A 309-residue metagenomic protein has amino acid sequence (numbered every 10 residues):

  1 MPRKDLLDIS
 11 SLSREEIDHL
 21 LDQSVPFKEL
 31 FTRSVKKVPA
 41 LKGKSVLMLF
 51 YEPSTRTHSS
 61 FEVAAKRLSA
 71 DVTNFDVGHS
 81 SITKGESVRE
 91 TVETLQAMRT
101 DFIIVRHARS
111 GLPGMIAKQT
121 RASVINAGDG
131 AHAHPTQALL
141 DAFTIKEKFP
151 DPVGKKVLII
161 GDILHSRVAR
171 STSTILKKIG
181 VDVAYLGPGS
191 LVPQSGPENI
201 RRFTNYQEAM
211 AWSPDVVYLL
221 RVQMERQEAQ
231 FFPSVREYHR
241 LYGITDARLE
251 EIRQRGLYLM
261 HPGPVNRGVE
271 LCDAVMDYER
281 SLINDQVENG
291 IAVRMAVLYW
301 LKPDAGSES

Functional and structural regions predicted by a protein language model:
M1-S59, V63: Positively charged, low-complexity intrinsically disordered leader regions
V35, P39-K146, R267: Phosphate/diphosphate ligand-binding glycine-rich loop within oxidoreductases
L41-V46, V153-K155, G256: Phosphate-coordination loops involved in phosphoryl transfer and adenosine-cofactor binding
Y51-V63, E147-L220, E225-R226: Glycine-rich phosphate/diphosphate-binding loop of Rossmann-like nucleotide-binding domains
L68, Q119-R121, I179, G196-E198 (+2 more regions): Short, structured coil segments at secondary-structure junctions
G196-A274: Rossmann-like adenosine-cofactor binding region
G256-S309: Adenosine-phosphate binding glycine-rich loop
